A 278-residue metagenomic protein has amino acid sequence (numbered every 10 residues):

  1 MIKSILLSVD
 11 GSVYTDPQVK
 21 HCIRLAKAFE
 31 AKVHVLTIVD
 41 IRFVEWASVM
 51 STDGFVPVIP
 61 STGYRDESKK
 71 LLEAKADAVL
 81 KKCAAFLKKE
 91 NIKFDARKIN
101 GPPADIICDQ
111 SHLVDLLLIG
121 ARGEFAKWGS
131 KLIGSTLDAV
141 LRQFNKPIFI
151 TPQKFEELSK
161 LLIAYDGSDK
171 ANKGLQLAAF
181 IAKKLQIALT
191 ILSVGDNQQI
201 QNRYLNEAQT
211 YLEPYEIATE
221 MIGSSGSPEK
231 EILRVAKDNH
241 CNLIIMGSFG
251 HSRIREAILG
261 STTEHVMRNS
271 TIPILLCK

Functional and structural regions predicted by a protein language model:
M1-T62, E90, Q143, E156-G223: Small/aliphatic-rich secondary-structure junction motif
T15, V19-H21, A96, P102-K154 (+1 more regions): Gly/Ser-rich helix-loop-strand patches that form or flank binding pockets for ribonucleotide-derived cofactors
C22, C83, I107, A178 (+3 more regions): Aromatic/hydrophobic pocket-lining residues that form π-stacking "cages" and hydrophobic walls in ligand
P60-L71: Short glycine/proline- and acidic residue-enriched helix-loop micro-motifs that form flexible lids or anion-recognition
K70-A78: Short beta-strand to alpha-helix junction loop
V79-F94, Y215: A structural motif corresponding to the C-terminal end of an alpha-helix and its immediate exit/capping segment
G101-A104, G226-K230: Short acidic loop-to-helix transition motifs that present clustered carboxylates
N206-Q209, S227-K237: A short, acidic, amphipathic alpha-helical segment used as a generic capping/interface helix at domain edges
